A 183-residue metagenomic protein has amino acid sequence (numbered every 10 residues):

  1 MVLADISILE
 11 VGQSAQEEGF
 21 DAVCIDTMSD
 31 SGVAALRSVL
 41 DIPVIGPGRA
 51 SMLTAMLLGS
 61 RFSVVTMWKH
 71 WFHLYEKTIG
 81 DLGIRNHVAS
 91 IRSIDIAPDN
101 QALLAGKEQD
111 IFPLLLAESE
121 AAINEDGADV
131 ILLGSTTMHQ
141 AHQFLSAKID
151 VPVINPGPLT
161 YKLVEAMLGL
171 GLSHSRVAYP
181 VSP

Functional and structural regions predicted by a protein language model:
M1-S14, Q109-E118: Glycine-rich, highly charged phosphate/nucleotide-binding loops
A4-A35, V39, G46-P47, D129-L133 (+1 more regions): N-terminal glycine-rich phosphate/adenylate-binding segment common to multiple enzyme folds
S14-D21, M56-F62, A121-A128: Short, surface-exposed connector motifs at secondary-structure boundaries
M28, R49-A50, I96, T136 (+1 more regions): Short, ordered loop/turn segments at secondary-structure junctions
R37-L58, L145-V164: Short, acidic/small-residue loops that bind anionic groups at enzyme active sites
M56-I94, E165-P183: Short, glycine-/small-residue-rich phosphate/pyrophosphate-handling segment
T78-G134: Active-site rim beta-loop-alpha module in soluble metabolic enzymes
D81, I123, G127-A128, L132 (+1 more regions): C-terminal alpha-helical cap/extension of soluble enzyme domains
